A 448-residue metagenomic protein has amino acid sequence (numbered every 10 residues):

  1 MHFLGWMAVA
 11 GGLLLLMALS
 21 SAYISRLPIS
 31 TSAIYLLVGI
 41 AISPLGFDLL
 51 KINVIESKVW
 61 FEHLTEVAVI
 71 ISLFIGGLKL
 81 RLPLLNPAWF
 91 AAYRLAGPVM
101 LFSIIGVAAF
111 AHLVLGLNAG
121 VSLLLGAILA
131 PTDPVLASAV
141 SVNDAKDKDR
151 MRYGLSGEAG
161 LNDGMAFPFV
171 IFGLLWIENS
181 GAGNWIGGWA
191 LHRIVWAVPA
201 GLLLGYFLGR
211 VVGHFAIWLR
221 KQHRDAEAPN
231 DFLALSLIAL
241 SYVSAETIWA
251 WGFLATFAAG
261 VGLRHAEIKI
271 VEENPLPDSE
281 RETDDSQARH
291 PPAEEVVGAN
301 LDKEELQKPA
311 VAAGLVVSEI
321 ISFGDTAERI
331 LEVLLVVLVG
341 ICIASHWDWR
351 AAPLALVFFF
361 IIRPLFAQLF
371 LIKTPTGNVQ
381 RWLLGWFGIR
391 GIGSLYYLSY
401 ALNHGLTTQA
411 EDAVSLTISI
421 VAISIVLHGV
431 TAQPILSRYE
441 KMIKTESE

Functional and structural regions predicted by a protein language model:
M1-E448: Transmembrane helical cores of multi-pass secondary ion antiporters/exchangers
